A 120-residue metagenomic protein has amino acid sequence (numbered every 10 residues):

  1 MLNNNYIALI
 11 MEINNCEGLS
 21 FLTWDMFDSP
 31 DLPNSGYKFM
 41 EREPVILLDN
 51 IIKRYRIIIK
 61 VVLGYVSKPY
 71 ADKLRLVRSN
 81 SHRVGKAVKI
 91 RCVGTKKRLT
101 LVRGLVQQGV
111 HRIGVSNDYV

Functional and structural regions predicted by a protein language model:
M1-R54: Extracytoplasmic cell-surface/polysaccharide-interacting catalytic and binding patches
N3, I10, W24-D25, D31 (+2 more regions): Long, low-complexity, intrinsically disordered polar/charged segments
T23, E41, S67, G94-K97: Helix N-cap and loop-to-helix transition residues
L32-N34, I59-Y65, V93-K97: N-terminal start-of-chain detector that recognizes signal peptides and the immediate post-cleavage beginning
G36-Y37, R56, R75-V77, C92-G94 (+1 more regions): Generic structural signal for short, solvent-exposed loop/turn connectors between secondary structure elements
V45-L76: Extended, low-complexity, intrinsically disordered C-terminal regulatory tails of eukaryotic serine/threonine kinases
N80-K86, R91-V120: Catalytic cores and adjacent binding grooves of peptidoglycan-active enzymes
